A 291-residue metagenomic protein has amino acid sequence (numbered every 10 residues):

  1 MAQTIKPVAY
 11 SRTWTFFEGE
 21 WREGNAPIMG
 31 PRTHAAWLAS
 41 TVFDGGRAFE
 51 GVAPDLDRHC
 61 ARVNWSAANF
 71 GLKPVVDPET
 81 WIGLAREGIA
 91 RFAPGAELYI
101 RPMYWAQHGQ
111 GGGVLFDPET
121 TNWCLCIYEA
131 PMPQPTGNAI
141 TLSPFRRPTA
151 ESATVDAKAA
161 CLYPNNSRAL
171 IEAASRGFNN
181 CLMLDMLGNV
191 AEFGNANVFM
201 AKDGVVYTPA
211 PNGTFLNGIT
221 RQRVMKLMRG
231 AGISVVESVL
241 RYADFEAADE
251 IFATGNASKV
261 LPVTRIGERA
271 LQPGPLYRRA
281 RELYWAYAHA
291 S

Functional and structural regions predicted by a protein language model:
M1-E87, W105, V114-S291: Helix-start/capping segments and mature chain N-termini
R91-M103: Ordered, amphipathic secondary-structure segments that act as subunit-interaction surfaces in large macromolecular
